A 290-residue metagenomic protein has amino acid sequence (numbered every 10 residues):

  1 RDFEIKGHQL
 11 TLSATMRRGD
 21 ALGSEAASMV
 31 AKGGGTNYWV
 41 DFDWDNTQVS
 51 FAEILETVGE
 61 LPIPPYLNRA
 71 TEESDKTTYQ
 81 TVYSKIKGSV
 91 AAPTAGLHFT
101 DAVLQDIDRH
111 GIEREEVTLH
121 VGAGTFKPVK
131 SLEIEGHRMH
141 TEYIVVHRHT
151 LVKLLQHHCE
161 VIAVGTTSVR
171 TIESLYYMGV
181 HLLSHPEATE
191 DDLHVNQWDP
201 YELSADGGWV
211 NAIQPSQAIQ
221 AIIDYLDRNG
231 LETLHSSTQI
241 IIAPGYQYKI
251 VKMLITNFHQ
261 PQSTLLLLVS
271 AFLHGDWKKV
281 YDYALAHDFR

Functional and structural regions predicted by a protein language model:
R1-R290: Surface-exposed, charge/polar-rich loops and edge strands
